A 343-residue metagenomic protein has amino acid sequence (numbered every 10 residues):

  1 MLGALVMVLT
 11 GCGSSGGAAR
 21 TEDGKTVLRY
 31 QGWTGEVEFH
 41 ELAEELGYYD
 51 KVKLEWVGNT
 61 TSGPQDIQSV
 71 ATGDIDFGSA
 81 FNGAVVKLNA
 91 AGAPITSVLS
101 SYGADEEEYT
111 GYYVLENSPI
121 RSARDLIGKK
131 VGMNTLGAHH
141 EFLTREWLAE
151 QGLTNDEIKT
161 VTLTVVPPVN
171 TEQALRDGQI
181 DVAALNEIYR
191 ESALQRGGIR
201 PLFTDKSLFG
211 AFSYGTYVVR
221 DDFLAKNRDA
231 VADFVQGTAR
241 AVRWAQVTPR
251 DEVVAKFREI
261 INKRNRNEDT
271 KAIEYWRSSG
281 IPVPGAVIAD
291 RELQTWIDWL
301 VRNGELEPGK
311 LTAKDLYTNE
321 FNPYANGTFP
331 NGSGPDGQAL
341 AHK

Functional and structural regions predicted by a protein language model:
M1-V27, N331-K343: Short, low-complexity disordered leader/linker segments with a strong preference for bacterial N-terminal type II
A19-D156, T160-T164, D181-A184, A211: Short, glycine-/small- and polar/acidic-enriched structural segments that line small-molecule recognition paths
K51, Y102-D105, S207-F209, S279-A289: Short, solvent-exposed loop/beta-turn-alpha elements that line the ligand-binding surface or hinge of extracytoplasmic
K53, D74, S79, N89-G92 (+10 more regions): Sec/Tat-exported extracytoplasmic proteins
G83, S118, T160, V169-N262: Pocket-lining segment of extracytoplasmic ligand-binding domains
A225-P308: Secondary-structure end/capping motifs
I297-K343: Conserved C-terminal helix/tail region of periplasmic/extracytoplasmic solute-binding proteins
